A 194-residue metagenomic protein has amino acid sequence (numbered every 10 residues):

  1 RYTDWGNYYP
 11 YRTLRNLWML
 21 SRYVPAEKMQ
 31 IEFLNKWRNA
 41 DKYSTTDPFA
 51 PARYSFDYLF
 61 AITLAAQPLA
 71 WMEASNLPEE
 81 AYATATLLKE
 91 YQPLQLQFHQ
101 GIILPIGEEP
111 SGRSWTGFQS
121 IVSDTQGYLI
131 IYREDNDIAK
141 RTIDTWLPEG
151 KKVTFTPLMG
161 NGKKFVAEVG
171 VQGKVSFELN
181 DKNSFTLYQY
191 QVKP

Functional and structural regions predicted by a protein language model:
R1-S75: Glycan-recognition surfaces
P48-A50, L59, S114-Q119, T142 (+1 more regions): Generic recognition of flexible, low-complexity loop/linker segments
I62-E108: Aromatic- and carboxylate-lined catalytic core of secreted/periplasmic carbohydrate-active enzymes
T63, L129, F155: Hydrophobic, well-ordered secondary-structure elements that form the walls of internal hydrophobic environments
I102-R113, F165-G170: Short, solvent-exposed secondary-structure boundary motifs
P110-K151, F185-Q191: Carbohydrate-binding surface patches
W146-K163: Solvent-exposed beta-hairpin/edge-strand motifs
F165-P194: C-terminal beta-strand-rich structural cap/linker in extracellular carbohydrate-active enzymes
